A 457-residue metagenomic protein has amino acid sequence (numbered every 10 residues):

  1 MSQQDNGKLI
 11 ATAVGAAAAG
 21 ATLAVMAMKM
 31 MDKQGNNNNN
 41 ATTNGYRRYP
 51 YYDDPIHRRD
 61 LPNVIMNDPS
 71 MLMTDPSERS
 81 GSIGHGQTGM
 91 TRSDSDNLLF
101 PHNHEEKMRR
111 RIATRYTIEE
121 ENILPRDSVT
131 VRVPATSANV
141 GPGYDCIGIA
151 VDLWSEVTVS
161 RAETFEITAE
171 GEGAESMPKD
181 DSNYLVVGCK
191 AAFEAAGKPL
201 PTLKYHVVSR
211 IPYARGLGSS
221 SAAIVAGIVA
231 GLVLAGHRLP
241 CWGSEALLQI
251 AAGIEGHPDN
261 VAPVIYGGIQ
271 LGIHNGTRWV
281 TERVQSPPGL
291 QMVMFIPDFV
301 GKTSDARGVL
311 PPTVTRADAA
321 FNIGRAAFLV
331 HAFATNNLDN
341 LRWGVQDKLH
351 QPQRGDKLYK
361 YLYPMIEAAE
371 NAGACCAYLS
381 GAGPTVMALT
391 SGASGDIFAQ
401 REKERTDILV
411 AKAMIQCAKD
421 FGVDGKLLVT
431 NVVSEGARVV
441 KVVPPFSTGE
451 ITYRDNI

Functional and structural regions predicted by a protein language model:
S2-A11, A21-T42: Short hydrophobic alpha-helical membrane-entry/anchor segments
S2-Q4, A135-S137, E170-K179, S209-G218 (+3 more regions): A short glycine/serine-rich beta->alpha loop
A11, P50-Y52, D60, I65 (+5 more regions): Glycine-rich, charge-dense phosphate/pyrophosphate-binding loop(s) and the adjacent flexible "lid"/catalytic subdomain
T22-M26, L185, A192, A222 (+2 more regions): Stable alpha-helical structural segments in soluble proteins, enriched in small hydrophobic residues
D54-D60, I65-D68, D75-E78, G86-R215 (+3 more regions): ATP-binding N-lobe of GHMP and related small-molecule kinases
N183-F193, A326, M365-A368, A413-M414: Short, well-ordered amphipathic alpha-helical segments that serve as non-catalytic structural scaffolds within diverse
P199-V284: Gly/Ser-rich oxyanion-binding loop with an adjacent helix/lid that shapes the negatively charged ligand pocket
I296-K357: Active-site rim beta-loop-alpha module in soluble metabolic enzymes
